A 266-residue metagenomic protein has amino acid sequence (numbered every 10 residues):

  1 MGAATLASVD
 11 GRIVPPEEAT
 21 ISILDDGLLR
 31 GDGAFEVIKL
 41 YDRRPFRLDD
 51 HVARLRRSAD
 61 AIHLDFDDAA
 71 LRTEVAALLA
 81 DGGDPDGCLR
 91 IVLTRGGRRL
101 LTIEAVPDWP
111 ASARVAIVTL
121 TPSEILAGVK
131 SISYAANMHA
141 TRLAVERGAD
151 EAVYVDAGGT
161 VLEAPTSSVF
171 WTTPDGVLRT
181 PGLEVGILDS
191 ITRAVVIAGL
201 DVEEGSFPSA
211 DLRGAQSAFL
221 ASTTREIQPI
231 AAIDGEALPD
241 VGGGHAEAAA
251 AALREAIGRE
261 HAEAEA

Functional and structural regions predicted by a protein language model:
M1-A69, T73-D81, T94, R98-A266: Helix-start/capping segments and mature chain N-termini
I91: Phosphate/pyrophosphate-binding loop motifs in nucleotide- or prenyl diphosphate-using proteins
